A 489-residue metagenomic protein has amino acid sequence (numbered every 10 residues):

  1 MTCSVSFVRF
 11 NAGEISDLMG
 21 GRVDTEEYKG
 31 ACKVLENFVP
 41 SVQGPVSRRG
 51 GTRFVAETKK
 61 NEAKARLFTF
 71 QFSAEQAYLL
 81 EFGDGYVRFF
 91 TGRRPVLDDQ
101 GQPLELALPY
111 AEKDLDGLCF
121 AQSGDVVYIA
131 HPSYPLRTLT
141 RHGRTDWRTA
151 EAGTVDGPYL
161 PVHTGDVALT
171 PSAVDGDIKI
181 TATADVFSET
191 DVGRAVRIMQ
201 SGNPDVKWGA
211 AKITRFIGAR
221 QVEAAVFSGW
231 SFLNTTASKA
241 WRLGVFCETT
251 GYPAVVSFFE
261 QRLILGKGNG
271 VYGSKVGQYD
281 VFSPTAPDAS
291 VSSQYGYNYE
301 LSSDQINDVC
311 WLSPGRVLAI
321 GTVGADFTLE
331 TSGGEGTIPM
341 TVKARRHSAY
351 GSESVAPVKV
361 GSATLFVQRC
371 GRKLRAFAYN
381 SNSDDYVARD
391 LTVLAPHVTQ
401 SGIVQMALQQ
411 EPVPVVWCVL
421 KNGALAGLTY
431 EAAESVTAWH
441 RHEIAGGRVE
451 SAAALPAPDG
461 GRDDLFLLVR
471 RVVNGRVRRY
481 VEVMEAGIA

Functional and structural regions predicted by a protein language model:
M1-G101, T138, H142-D177, V226 (+3 more regions): N-terminal beta-propeller domains
A74-A77, E81-D84, G92-P95, K113-L115 (+3 more regions): Assembly/oligomerization scaffold segments
Y78, F82, L108-R137, I320-G321: Elongated alpha-helical scaffolds
Y78-E81, Y128-I129, L265, D463-R470: Short, hydrophobic/proline-enriched secondary-structure or compact coil segments at domain edges
T91-G92, H131-S133, T140-R144, K267 (+4 more regions): Short acidic-glycine loop/turn motifs at beta-strand connectors
V96-L97, Q102-L106, R141, D146-T235 (+3 more regions): Autoprocessing Asn-cyclization modules and mimics
K113-L118, G124-D125, G251-P253, I306-V309 (+2 more regions): Catalytic micro-motifs at enzyme active sites that drive phosphoryl/nucleotidyl and oxygen chemistry
R262, S303-A489: Beta-sheet-dominated scaffold domains
